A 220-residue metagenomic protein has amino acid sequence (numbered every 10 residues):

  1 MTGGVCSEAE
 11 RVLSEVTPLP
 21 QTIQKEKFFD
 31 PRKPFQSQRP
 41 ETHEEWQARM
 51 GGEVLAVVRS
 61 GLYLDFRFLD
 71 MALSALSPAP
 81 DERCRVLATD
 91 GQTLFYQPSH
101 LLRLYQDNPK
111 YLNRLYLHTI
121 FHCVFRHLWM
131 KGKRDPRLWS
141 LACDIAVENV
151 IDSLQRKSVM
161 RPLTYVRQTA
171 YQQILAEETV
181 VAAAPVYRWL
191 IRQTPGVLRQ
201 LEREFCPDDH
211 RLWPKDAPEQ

Functional and structural regions predicted by a protein language model:
C6-N113, I120-Q220: Short, functionally important secondary-structure microenvironments
